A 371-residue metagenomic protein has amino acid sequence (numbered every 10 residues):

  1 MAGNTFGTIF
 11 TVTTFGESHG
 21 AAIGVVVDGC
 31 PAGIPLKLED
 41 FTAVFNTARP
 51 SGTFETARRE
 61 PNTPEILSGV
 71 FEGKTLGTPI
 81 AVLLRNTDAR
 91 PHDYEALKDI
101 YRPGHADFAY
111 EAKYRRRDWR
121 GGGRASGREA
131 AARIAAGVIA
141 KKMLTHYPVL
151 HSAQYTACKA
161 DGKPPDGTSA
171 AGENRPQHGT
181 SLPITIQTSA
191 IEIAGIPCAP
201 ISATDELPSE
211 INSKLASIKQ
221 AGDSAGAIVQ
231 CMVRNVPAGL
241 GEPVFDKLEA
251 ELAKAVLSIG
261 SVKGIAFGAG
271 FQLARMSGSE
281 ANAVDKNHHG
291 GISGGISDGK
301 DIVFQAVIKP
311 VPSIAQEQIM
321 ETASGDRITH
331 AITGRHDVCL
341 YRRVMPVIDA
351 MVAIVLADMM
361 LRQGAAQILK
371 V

Functional and structural regions predicted by a protein language model:
M1-H151, Y155, L182-V371: Generic N-terminal targeting/processing segments that precede catalytic cores or assembly contacts
Q154-K159, Q177: Short Gly/Ser/Thr- and charged-rich N-terminal loops/segments that act as flexible capping/hinge elements
